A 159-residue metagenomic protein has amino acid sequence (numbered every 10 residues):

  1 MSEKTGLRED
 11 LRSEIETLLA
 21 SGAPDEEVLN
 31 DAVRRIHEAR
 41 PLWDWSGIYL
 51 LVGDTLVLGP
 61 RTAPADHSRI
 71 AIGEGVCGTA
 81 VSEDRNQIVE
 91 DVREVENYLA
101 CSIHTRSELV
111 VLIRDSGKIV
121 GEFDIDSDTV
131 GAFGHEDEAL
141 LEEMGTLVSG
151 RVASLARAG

Functional and structural regions predicted by a protein language model:
M1-A65, E143, R151-G159: Intrinsically disordered, low-complexity terminal regulatory regions
L51-I103: Regulatory sensory and allosteric helical modules in signal-transduction proteins and certain transcription factors
S68-R69, G131-H135: A short, polar/charged loop-to-alpha-helix boundary motif
I88, L112, D124: Conserved beta-strand segments that form the floor/walls of ligand-binding pockets within enzyme and binding domains
N97-V120: Helix-to-coil/beta transition segments that act as allosteric "coupling" elements at the rims of sensory or catalytic
F123-G131: Short beta-strand-to-loop transition segments that serve as allosteric relay/switch motifs in sensory/regulatory domains
F133-A153: Amphipathic alpha-helical "output/dimerization" segments
